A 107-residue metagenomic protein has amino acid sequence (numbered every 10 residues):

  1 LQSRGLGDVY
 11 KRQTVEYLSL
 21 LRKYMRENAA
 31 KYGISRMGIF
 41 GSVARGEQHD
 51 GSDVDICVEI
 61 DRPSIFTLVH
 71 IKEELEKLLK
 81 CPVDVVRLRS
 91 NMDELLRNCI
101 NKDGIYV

Functional and structural regions predicted by a protein language model:
L1-Y10: Single conserved hydrophobic/aromatic residue that forms the stacking wall/gate of nucleotide- or nucleobase-binding
K11-H49: N-terminal first-folded block
R12-L21, I60-M92: Metal-dependent nucleotidyltransferase catalytic core
M37, V54-I56, V83: Conserved beta-strand core positions
G41, G46-S64: Catalytic metal-binding acidic patch
L96-G104: Short, low-order "capping/linker" segments at domain edges
